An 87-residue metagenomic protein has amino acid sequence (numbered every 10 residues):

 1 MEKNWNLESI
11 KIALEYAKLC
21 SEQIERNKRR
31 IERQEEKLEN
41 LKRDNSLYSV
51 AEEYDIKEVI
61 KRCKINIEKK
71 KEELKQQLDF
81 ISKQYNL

Functional and structural regions predicted by a protein language model:
M1-N4, K83-L87: Short intrinsically disordered terminal tails
E2-E32, V59: Short, charge/polar-rich alpha-helical segments
K3-I12, Q34, L47, E53 (+1 more regions): Short amphipathic alpha-helical segments that mediate assembly, nucleic-acid/protein binding, or membrane association
S9-E15, K37-N40, V59-R62, Q77-F80: Charge-rich, solvent-exposed alpha-helical interaction surfaces
L19, L41-D44, N66, Q84-L87: Surface-exposed polar/charged interaction patches
Q23-R26, R30-I31, V59-Y85: Amphipathic alpha-helical coiled-coil segments
R29-E58: Short E/K-rich amphipathic alpha-helical oligomerization segments
